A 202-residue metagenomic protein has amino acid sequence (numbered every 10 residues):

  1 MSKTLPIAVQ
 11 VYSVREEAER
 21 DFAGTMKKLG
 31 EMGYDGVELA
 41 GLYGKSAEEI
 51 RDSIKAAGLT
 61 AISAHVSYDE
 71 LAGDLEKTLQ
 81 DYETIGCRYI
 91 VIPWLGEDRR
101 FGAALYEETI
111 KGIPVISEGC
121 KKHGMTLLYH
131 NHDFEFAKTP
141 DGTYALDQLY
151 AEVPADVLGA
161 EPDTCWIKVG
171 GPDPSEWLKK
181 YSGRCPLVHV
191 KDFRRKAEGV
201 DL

Functional and structural regions predicted by a protein language model:
M1-Y89: N-terminal pre-domain/capping segments
Q10-V14, A40-L42, V66-D69, L95-E97 (+3 more regions): Active-site beta-loop-alpha junctions enriched in small/polar residues
A23-G24, L75-K77, L105-P114, D141-D147 (+1 more regions): Charged helix-capping and loop-helix junction motifs
V37, K122-L202: Acidic/histidine-rich catalytic cores of soluble enzymes
S46, L71, R99, F136-A137 (+1 more regions): Generic structural signal for helix capping and beta-alpha/helix-loop junctions
I50-V66, I113-C120, D147-A155: Alpha-helix-loop-beta-strand connector modules within alpha/beta enzyme cores
R51, E76-T84, P114-E118, D173-G183: Short amphipathic alpha-helices and their capping/turn segments at secondary-structure boundaries
A72-G112: Glycine/small-residue-rich loop that forms an oxyanion/phosphate-binding "nest" at active or ligand-binding sites
